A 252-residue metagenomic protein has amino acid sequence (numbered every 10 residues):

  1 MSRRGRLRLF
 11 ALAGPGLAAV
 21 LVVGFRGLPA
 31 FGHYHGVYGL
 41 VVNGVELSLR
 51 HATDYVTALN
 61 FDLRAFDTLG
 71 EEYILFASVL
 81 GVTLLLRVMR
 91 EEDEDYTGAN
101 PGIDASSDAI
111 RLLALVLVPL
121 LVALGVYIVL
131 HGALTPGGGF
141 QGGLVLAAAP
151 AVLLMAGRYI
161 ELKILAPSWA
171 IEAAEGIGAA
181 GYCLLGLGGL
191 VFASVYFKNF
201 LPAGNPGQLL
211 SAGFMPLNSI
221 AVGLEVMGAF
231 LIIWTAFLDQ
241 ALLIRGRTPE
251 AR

Functional and structural regions predicted by a protein language model:
S2-A19, A166-A179: Alpha-helical transmembrane segments and their helix-start/interface "positive-inside/aromatic belt" motifs in integral
R26-L49, F197: Interfacial/capping segments of alpha-helical transmembrane domains
G39-L63, L201-Q208: Extracytosolic (periplasmic/ER-lumenal) interhelical loops and adjacent juxtamembrane/interface segments of multi-pass
V56-T83: Individual transmembrane alpha-helix segments
A99-L117: Membrane-water interface at loop-to-transmembrane-helix junctions
V129-G138: Membrane-interface helix caps and helix-loop-helix hairpins in membrane proteins
M155-A170: Alpha-helical transmembrane segments
S168-F200: A structural-propensity feature for long, helix-poor, extended segments
